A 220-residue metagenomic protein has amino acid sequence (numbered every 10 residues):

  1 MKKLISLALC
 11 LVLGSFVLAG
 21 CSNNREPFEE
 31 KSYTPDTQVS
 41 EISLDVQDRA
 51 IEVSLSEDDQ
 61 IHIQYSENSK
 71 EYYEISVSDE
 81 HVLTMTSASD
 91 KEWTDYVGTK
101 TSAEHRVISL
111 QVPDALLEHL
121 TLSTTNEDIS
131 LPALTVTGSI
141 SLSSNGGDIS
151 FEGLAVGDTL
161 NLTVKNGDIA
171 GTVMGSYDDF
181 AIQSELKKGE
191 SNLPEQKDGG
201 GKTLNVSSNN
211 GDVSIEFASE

Functional and structural regions predicted by a protein language model:
M1-I5: Positively charged n-region of N-terminal signal peptides that target proteins for export
V17-G20: C-terminal motif of bacterial Sec signal peptides marking the signal peptidase cleavage site
N23-T84, A133-T135, N210-E220: Short linear S-[DN]-x-LW-Φ motif typified by the pepsin-like aspartic protease active-site region
K31-Y33, A50-L55, Y73-S76, G98-T99 (+7 more regions): Short, T/G/N/S-enriched strand-turn elements that build extracellular solenoid repeat scaffolds
Q38, Q47, E57, D79 (+12 more regions): Repetitive beta-strand solenoid architecture
Y73-E104: Mid-chain, structured segments of secreted extracytoplasmic proteins
S141-S143: Mid-length scaffold segments of soluble, non-membrane domains
I149-E220: Short, surface-exposed interaction patches in beta-rich subdomains that mediate adhesion/assembly near membranes
